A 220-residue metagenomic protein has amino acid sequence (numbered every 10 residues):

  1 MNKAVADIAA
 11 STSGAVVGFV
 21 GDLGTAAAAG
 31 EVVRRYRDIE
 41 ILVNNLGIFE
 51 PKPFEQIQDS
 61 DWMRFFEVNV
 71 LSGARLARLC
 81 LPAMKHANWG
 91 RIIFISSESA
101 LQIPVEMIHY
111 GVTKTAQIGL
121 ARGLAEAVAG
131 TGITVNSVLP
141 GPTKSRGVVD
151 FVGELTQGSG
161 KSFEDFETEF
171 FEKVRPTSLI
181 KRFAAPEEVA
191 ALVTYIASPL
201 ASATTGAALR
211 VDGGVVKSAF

Functional and structural regions predicted by a protein language model:
P53-F54, D61-F66, V174: Substrate-binding pocket helix/loop in short-chain dehydrogenase/reductase
I57, I103-G111, G123: Active-site loop-to-helix junction immediately N-terminal to the catalytic Tyr of the SDR YXXXK motif in Rossmann-fold
A77, T113, A121: Active-site helix of classical SDR
P82, E126-A127, S202: Alpha-helical segment proximal to the catalytic Tyr-Lys
S97: Residue(s) in the substrate-gating loop at a strand-loop-helix junction that position the organic substrate next
Q102, V193-T194, L200, T205-F220: Short C-terminal tail/terminal secondary-structure segment of NAD(P)H-dependent dehydrogenase/reductase domains
A129, T134, T204-G206: Short, small/polar-rich loop/turn modules that mediate ligand/substrate recognition or access, typified
